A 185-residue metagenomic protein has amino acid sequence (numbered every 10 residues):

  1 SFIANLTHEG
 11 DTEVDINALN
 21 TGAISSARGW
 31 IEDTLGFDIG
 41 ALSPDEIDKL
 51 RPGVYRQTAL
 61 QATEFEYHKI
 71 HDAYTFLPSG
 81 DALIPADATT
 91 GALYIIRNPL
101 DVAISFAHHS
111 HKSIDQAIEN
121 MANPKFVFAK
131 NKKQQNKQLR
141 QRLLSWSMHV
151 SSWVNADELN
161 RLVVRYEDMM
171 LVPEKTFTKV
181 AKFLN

Functional and structural regions predicted by a protein language model:
S1-V164: PAPS-dependent sulfotransferase catalytic domain
T7, L184-N185: A broad structural signal for alpha-helix termini and local helix breaks/kinks
D157-F183: Phosphate-binding beta-loop-alpha motif at adenosine-nucleotide cofactor sites
